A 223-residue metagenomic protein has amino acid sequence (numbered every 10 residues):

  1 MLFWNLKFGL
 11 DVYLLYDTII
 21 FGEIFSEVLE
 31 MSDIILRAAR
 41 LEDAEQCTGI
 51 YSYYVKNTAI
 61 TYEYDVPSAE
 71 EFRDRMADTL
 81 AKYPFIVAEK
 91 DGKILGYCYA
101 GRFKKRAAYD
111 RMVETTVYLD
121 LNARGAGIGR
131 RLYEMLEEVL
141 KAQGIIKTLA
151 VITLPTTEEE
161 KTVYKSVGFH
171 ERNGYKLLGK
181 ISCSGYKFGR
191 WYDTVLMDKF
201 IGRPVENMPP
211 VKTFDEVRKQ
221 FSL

Functional and structural regions predicted by a protein language model:
S32-I34, K93-Y97, Y192: Glycine-rich phosphate/pyrophosphate-binding loop shared by adenosine-nucleotide-utilizing enzymes
I35-C47: A short beta-loop-alpha structural element at the N-terminal edge of CoA-dependent acyl/N-acetyltransferase catalytic
T48-R75: Conserved GNAT-fold acetyl-CoA-binding loop/helix
P67-N122, E134, V139, F200-R203: Acetyl-CoA-dependent GNAT
Y99, V151-T153, Y164-V167, E171-R190 (+2 more regions): Conserved catalytic-core motifs of GNAT/GCN5-like acyltransferases
G125-K141, Y164-G168: Conserved acetyl-CoA-binding loop-helix of GNAT-fold acetyltransferases
L140-K165: Conserved GNAT acetyl-CoA-binding A-motif
